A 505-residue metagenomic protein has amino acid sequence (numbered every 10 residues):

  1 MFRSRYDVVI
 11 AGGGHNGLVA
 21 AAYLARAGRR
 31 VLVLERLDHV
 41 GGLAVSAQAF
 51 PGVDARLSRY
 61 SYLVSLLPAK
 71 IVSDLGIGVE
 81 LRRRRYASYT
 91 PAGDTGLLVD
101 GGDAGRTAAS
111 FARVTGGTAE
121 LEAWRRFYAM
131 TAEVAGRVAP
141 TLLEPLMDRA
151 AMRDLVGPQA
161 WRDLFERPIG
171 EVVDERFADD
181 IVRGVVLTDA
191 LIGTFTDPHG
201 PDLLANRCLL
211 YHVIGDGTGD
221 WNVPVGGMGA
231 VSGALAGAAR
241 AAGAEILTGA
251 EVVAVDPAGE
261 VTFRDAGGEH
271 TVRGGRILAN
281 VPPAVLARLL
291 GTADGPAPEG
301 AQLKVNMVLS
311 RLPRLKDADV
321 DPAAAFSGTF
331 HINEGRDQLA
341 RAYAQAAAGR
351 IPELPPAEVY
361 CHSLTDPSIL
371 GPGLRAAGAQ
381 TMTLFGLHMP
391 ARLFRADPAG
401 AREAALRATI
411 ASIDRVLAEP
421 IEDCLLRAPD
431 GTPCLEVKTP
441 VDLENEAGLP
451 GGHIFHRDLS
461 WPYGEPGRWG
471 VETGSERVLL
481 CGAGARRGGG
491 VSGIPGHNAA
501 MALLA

Functional and structural regions predicted by a protein language model:
F2-R137, E299: N-terminal glycine-rich phosphate/pyrophosphate-binding loop and immediately adjacent elements
G93-L97, G101-P201: Rossmann-like flavin
D179, R183-H199, P352-Y360, E419-R486: A glycine-rich dinucleotide-binding beta-alpha-beta segment and adjacent secondary-structure elements that constitute
Y211-A258: Helical element adjacent to the flavin cofactor pocket in flavoenzyme catalytic cores
P224, E251-L374: Mid-domain catalytic core of redox enzymes that form a hydrophobic substrate pocket/lid adjacent to a catalytic redox
E245-I246, A250-F263, A428-L443: Beta-rich nucleic-acid/ligand-interaction surfaces
E358-F455: FAD-dependent oxidoreductase catalytic-site/capping-region signature
A483-L504: A conserved FAD-binding loop/helix module that cradles the flavin
